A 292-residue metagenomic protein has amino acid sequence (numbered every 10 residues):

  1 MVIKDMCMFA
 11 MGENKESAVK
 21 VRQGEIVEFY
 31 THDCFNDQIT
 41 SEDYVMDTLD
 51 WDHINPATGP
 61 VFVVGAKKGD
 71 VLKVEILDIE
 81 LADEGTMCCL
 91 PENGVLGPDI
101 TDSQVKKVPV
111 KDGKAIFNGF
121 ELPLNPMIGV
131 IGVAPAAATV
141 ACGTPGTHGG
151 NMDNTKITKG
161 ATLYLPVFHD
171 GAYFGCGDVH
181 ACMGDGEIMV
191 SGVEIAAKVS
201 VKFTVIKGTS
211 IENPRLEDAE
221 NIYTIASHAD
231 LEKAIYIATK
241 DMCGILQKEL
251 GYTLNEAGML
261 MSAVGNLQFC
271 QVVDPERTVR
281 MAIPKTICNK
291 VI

Functional and structural regions predicted by a protein language model:
M1-L49: N-terminal, Lys/Arg-enriched amphipathic/low-complexity engagement segments that precede the first folded domain
V2-E13, W51-T58, V140-H148, M242: Short, structured beta-strand/loop micro-motifs enriched in basic residues and often containing a Trp
V21, V63-A66, I157: Short, well-ordered loop/turn sites that connect or cap secondary structure elements
C34-V45, I79-C89, G171-A181, C270-V272: Short, Lys/Arg- and Gly-enriched loop/turn segments at beta-strand edges
D78-K159: Intrinsically disordered, low-complexity linker/loop segments enriched in Gly/Pro and charged/polar residues
L124-K233, I237, C243: Conserved mixed alpha/beta catalytic, RNA-binding, or beta-rich assembly cores of soluble enzyme, regulatory
